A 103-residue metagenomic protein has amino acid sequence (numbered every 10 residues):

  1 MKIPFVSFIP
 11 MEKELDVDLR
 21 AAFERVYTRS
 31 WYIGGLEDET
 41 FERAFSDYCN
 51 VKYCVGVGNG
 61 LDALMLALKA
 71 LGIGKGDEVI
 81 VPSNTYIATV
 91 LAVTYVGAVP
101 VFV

Functional and structural regions predicted by a protein language model:
M1-A70, G74, Y95-V96: Conserved PLP-binding active-site segment in aminotransferase class I/II-type PLP enzymes
K69, I73-V103: PLP-dependent aminotransferase-like
